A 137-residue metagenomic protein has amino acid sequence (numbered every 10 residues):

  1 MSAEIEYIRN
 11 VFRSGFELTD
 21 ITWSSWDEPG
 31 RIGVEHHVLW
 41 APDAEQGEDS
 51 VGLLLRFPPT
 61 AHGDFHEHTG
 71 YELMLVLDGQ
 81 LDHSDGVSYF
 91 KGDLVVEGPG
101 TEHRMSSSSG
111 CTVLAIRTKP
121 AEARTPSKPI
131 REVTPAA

Functional and structural regions predicted by a protein language model:
M1-E48, I130-A137: A short, N-terminal "cap"/entry segment at the start of jelly-roll beta-barrel domains of the cupin/DSBH fold
D20, H36-H68, V87-S88, G98-E102: Conserved short histidine dyad/triad with adjacent acidic residue
S50-G52, M74, C111: Structural motif
L54-L55, G70-E72, K128-P135: Short intrinsically disordered coil segments
L55, L75, A115-I116: Preference for bulky hydrophobic residues occupying beta-strand positions in well-ordered beta-sheet regions
D64-D93: A short beta-strand-loop-beta hairpin characteristic of the jelly-roll/cupin
P99-P126: Ligand-binding loop in jelly-roll beta-barrel domains
